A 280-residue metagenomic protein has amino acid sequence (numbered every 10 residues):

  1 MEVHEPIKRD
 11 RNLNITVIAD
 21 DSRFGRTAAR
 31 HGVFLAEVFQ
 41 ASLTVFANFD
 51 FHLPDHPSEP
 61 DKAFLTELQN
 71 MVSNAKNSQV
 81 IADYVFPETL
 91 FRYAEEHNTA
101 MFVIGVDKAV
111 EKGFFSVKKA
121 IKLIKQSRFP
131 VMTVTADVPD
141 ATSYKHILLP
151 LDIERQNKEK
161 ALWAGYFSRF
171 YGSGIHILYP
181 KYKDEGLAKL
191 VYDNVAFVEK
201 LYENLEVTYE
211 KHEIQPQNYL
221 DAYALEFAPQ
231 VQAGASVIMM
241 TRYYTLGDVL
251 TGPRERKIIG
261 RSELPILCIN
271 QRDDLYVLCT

Functional and structural regions predicted by a protein language model:
M1-D10, H52, N70-F102, D107-K112 (+4 more regions): Structural beta-alpha unit
M1-R26, M101, V106, I121-K160 (+1 more regions): Intrinsically disordered or low-complexity boundary/linker segments at protein termini and domain junctions
E2-R9, R30, F34-M71, I177-K200 (+1 more regions): Acidic, proline/glycine-rich short linear motifs
N14, Q40-T44, K145-H146, G172-H176: Residues at the starts of beta-strands that form the adenosine-phosphate
A28-E37, K160-S168: Histidine-anchored nucleotide/phosphate-binding helix
F39, K119, S127-R128, Y171 (+2 more regions): Short, structured coil segments at secondary-structure junctions
P60-D61, S116-A120, Y192-V195, L250-E255: Charged helix-capping and loop-helix junction motifs
K158-L190: An alpha-beta-alpha
